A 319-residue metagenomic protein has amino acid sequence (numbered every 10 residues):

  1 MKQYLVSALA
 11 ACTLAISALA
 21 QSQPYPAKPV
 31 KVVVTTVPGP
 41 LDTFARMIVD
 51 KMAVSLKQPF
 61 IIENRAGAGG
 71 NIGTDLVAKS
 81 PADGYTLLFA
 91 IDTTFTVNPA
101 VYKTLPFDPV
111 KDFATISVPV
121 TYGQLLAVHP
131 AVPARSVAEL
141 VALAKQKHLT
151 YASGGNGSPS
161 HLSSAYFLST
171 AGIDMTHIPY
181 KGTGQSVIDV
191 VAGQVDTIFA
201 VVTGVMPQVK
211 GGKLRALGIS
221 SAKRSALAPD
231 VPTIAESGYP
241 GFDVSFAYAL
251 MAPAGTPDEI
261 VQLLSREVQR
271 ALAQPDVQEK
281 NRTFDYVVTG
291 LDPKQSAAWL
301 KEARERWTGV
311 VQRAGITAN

Functional and structural regions predicted by a protein language model:
M1-A27, A138, A318-N319: Short, low-complexity disordered leader/linker segments with a strong preference for bacterial N-terminal type II
A20-K111, K147-T150, N156, G172-T197 (+3 more regions): N-terminal (or domain-start) structured segment
A27-P29, S169-A171, E236, D258-N319: An extracytoplasmic/periplasmic, membrane-proximal ligand-sensing/linker region
V37-G39, D92-T93, T121, H129-A134 (+5 more regions): Short coil/turn segments
P40-F44, I48, G73, T93 (+11 more regions): Stable alpha-helical elements in mature extracytoplasmic
M52, K79-Y85, A100-Q185, I234 (+1 more regions): Hinge/capping helix and adjacent helix->loop/strand transition within the periplasmic-binding protein
T94-T104, Y166-T170, T197-D230, T308: A ligand-binding cleft/hinge motif common to bilobed small-molecule-binding domains
T121, V205-A273, E302-E305: C-terminal lobe and pocket-closing loops of periplasmic/extracytoplasmic Venus-flytrap solute-binding proteins
